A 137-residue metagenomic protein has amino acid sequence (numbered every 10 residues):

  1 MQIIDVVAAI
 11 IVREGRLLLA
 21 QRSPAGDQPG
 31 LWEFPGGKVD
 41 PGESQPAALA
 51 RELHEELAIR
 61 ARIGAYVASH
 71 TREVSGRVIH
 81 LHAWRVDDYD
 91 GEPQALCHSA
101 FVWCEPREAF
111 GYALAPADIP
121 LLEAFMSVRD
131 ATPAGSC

Functional and structural regions predicted by a protein language model:
M1-L17, K38: Conserved N-terminal beta-strand and adjoining loop/helix that marks the start of the Nudix/MutT-like hydrolase domain
D5-V7, G15, I79-H82, S99: Change "...and in nucleic-acid phosphodiester-cleaving endonucleases..." to "...and in nucleic-acid processing enzymes
L18, E33, R85, V102 (+1 more regions): Conserved beta-strand segments that form the floor/walls of ligand-binding pockets within enzyme and binding domains
G26-L31: A conserved beta-turn-beta hairpin within the catalytic core of GNAT-like acetyltransferases that forms part
F34-Y66, E105: The catalytic Nudix box helix
R60-A61, S69-P93, A100-P106, F125: Active-site-adjacent beta-strand/loop module that shapes the phosphate/pyrophosphate-binding cleft
G91, W103-P120: C-terminal structural segments of small proteins and small subunits
A117-C137: Charged phosphate-binding loop/patch that engages nucleotide di/tri-phosphates or the phosphate backbone of nucleic
